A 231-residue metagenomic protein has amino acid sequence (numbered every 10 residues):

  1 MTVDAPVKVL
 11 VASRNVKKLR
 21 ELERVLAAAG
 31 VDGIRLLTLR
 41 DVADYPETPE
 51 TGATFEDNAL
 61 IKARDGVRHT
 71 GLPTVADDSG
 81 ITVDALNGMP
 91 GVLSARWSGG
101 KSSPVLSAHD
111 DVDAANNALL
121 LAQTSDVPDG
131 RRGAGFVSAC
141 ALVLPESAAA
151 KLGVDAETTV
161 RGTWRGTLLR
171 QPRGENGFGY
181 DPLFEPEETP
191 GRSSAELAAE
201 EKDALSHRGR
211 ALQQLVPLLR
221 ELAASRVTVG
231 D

Functional and structural regions predicted by a protein language model:
T2-L10, V16-L37, D41-D231: Anionic-ligand binding patches
